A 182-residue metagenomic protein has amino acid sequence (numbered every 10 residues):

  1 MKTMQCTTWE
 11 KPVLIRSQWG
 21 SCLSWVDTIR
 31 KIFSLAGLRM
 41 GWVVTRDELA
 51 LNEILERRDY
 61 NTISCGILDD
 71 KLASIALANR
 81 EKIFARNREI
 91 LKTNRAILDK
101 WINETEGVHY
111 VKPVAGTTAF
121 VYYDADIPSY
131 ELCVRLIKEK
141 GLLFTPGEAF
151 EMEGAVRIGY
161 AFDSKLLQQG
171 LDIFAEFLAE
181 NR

Functional and structural regions predicted by a protein language model:
M1, D27, W42, K112 (+1 more regions): Short beta-strand segments
M1, G41, A73, L91 (+4 more regions): Generic structural signal for small/hydrophobic residues in well-ordered secondary structure, especially within
K2-L35, L49: Active-site pre-lysine segment of PLP-dependent enzymes
S24-K92, D99-W101: Conserved core segment of the aminotransferase class I/II
R46-D47, A78, Y122-D124, A161-D163: Residue-level recognition of strand-loop junctions within catalytic nucleotide-signaling folds
S74, I90-D99, Y110-Y123, G154: Conserved glycine-rich beta-strand-loop-beta hairpin in the small C-terminal domain of fold type I
E106-Y110, L142-G147: A short linear hydrophobic-aromatic micro-motif
D126-I127, R135-F144, F150-R182: PLP-dependent enzyme catalytic core of the Aspartate aminotransferase-like
